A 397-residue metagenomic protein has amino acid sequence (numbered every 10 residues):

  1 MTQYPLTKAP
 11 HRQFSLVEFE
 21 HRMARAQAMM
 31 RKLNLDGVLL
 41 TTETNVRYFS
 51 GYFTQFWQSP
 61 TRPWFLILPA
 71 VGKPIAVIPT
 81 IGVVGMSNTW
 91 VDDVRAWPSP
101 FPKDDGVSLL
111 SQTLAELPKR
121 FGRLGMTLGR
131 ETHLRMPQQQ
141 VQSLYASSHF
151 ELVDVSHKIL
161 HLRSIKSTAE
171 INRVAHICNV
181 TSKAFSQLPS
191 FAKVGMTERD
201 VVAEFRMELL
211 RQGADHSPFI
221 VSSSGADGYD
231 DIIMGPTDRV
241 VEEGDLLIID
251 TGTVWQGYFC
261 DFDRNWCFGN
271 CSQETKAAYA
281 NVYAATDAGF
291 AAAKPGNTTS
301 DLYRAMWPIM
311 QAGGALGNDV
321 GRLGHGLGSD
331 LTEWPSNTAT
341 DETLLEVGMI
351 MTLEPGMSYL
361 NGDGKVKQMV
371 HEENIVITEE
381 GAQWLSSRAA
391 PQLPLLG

Functional and structural regions predicted by a protein language model:
M1-G397: Active-site neighborhoods and metal-handling regions in enzymes and metal-associated proteins
